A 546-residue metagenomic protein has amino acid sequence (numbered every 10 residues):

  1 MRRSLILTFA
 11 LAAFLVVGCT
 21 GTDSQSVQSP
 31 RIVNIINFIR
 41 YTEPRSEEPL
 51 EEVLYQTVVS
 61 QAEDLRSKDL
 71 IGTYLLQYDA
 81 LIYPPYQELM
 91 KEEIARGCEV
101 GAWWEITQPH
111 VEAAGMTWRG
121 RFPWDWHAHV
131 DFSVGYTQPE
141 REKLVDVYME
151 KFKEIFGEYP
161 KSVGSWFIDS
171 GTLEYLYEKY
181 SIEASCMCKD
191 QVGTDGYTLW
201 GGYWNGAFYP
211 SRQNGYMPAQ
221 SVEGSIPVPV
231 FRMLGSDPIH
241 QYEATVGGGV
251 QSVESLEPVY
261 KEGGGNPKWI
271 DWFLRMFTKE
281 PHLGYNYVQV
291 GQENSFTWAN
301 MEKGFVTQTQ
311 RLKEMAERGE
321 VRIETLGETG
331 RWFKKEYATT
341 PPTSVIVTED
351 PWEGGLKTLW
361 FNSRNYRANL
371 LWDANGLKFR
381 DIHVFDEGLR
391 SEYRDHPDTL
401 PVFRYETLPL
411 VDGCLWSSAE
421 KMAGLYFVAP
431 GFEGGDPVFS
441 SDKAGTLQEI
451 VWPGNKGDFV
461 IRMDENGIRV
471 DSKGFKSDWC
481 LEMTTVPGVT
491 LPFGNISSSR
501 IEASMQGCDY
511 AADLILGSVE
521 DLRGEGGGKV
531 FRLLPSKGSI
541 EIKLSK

Functional and structural regions predicted by a protein language model:
Q25-R96, Y287-Q289, W360-N362: Active-site beta->alpha N-cap acidic-glycine motif
E43, Q56-E63, E150, E154-I155 (+3 more regions): Catalytic grooves of carbohydrate-active enzymes
P44-Y55, L75-Q87, Q108-V111, G164-L173 (+3 more regions): Acidic-and-aromatic substrate-binding clefts and catalytic sites of carbohydrate-active enzymes
Y78-F167, E223-E254, L283-F296, D412-C414: Metal-dependent polysaccharide deacetylase catalytic core of the NodB/CE4 family, i.e., the active-site-bearing domain
T137-R212, N466, V470, S518-D521: Catalytic domains of cell-wall/extracellular-matrix polysaccharide-remodeling enzymes, centered on de-N-acetylation
K261-P267, V288-G291, E502-K546: Beta-strand-rich recognition/accessory modules
L370-L447, V451-N455: Acidic-aromatic substrate-binding/catalytic surfaces of carbohydrate-active enzymes
T446-G494: Acidic, contiguous internal or C-terminal segments within carbohydrate-active enzymes that form a structured patch used
